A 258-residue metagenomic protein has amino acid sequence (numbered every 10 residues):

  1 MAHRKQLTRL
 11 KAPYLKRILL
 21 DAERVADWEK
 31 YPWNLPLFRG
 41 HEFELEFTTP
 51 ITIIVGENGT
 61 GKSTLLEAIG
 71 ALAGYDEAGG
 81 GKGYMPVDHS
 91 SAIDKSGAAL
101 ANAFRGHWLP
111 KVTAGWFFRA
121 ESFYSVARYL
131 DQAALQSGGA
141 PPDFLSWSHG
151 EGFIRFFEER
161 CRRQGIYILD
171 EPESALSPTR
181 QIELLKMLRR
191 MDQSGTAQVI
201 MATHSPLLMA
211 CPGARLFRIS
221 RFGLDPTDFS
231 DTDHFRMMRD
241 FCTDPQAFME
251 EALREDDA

Functional and structural regions predicted by a protein language model:
K5-E42: N-terminal pre-Walker A segment at the start of P-loop NTPase domains
F38-T49, R160-R162, Q193: Phosphate-binding P-loop
T52-V55, I168: Short hydrophobic/aromatic beta-strand immediately N-terminal to the Walker A/P-loop
I53, S63-L135: ABC ATPase nucleotide-binding domain signature region
G59-T60: ATP-binding Walker
D143, W147-E171, T179-S194: GG-anchored amphipathic helix commonly corresponding to the ABC/SMC/Rad50 NBD signature/C-loop
T179, E183-I200, H204-A258: C-terminal lobe/lid and adjacent interdomain/linker elements of RecA-like ASCE P-loop ATPase modules
